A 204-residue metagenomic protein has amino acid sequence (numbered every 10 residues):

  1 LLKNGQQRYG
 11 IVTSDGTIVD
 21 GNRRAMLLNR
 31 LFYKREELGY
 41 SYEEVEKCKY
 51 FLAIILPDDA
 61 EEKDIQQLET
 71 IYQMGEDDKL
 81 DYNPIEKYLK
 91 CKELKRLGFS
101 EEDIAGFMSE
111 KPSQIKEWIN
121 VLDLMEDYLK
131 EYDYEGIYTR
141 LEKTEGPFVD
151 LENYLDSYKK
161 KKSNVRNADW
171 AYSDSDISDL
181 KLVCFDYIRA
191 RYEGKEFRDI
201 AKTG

Functional and structural regions predicted by a protein language model:
L2-R8, S41-E43, K49, F107 (+3 more regions): Accessory, typically intrinsically disordered or conformationally flexible segments
Q6-T17, N22-M74: A short, basic-hydrophobic beta/loop patch
K34-R35, G98, G194-K195: Short loop/turn hinge sites at secondary-structure boundaries
E36-E37, D77-D81, R140-E142: Glycine-rich loops and low-complexity Gly/Arg-rich segments that provide flexible linkers or classic glycine-based
E43-L129: Amphipathic, charge-rich alpha-helical segments that serve as recognition/docking helices
